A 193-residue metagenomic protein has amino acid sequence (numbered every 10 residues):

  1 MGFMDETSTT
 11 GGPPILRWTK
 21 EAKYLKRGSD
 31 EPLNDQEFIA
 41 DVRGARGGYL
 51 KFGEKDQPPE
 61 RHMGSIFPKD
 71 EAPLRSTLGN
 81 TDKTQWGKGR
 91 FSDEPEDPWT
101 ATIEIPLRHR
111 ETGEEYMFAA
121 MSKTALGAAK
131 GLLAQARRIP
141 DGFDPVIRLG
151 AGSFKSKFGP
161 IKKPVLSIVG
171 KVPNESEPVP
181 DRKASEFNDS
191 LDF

Functional and structural regions predicted by a protein language model:
M1-G113, S156-I161, V165-E175: OB-fold ssDNA-binding interfaces and closely related basic DNA-contact patches used across DNA replication/repair
L74-T84, M121-A125, D141-P145: Short linear motifs at secondary-structure transitions and domain/linker junctions
G79, G127, L133-A134, D192: Compositionally biased amphipathic helical and low-complexity segments enriched in hydrophobic
R108-A128: Extended, solvent-exposed segments with strong compositional bias
A129-R148: Short nucleic-acid-contacting surface segments enriched for D/E, G, S/T with interspersed K/R
G150-F154: Short beta-strand-plus-loop segments that form exposed binding edges in beta-rich domains
V165-F193: Short peripheral tails and domain-boundary helices/loops at the edges of structured domains
